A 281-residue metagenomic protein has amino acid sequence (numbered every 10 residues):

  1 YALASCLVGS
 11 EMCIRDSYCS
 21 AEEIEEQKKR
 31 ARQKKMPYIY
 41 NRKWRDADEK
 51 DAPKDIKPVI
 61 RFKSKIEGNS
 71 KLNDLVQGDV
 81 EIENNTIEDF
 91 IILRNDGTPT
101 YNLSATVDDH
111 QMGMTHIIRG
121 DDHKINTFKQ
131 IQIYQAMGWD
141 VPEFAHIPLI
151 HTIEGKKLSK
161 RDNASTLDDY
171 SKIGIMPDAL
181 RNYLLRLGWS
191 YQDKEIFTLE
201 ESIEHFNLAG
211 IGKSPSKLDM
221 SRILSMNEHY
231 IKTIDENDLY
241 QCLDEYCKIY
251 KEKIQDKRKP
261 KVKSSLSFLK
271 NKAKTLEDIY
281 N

Functional and structural regions predicted by a protein language model:
Y1-I14: Single conserved hydrophobic/aromatic residue that forms the stacking wall/gate of nucleotide- or nucleobase-binding
C6-L7, Y18, K217: Short aromatic/basic micro-patch
S17-L158, T166, Y191: Active-site cores that bind ATP or allylic diphosphates and position pyrophosphate for catalysis
I125, M137-N281: Catalytic adenosine-cofactor/nucleotide-binding cores of aminoacyl-tRNA synthetases and other
